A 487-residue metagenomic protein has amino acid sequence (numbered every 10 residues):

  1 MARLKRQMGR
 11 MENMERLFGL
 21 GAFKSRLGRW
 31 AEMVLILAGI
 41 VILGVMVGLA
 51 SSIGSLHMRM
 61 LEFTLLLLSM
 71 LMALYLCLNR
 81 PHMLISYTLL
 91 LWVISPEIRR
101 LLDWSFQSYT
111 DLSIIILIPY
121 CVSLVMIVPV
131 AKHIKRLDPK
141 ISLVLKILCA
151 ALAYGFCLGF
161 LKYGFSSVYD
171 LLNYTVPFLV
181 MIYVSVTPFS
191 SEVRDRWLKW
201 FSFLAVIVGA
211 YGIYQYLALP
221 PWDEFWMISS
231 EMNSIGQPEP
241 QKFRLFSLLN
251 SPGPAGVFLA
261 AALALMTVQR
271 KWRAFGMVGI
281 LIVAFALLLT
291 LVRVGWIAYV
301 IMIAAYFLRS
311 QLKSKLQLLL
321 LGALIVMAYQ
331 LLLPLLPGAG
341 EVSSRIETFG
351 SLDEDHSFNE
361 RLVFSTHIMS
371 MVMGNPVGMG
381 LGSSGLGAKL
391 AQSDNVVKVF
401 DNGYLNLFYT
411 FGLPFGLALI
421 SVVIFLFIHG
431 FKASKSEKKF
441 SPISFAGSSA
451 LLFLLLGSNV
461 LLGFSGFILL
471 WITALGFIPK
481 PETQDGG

Functional and structural regions predicted by a protein language model:
E15-L17, R26, A38, L67-L68 (+7 more regions): Hydrophobic alpha-helical segments of polytopic membrane proteins
Y75-T175, S449-L454: N-terminal hydrophobic segments of proteins, predominantly signal-anchor/transmembrane helices of inner/organellar
C77-M83, I127-V144, T267-G279, L312-Q317 (+1 more regions): Membrane-interface helix-loop-helix junctions at transmembrane boundaries of multi-pass membrane enzymes, predominantly
A153-C157, L198-M227, G236-L291, W296-R309: Alpha-helical transmembrane segments of multi-pass inner-membrane proteins
A210, Q215-P220, T290, S310-L352 (+1 more regions): A membrane-periplasm/extracellular boundary helix in multi-pass inner-membrane enzymes that assemble envelope glycans
I303-A304, L308, L316, L320 (+1 more regions): Hydrophobic transmembrane alpha-helices and their immediate junctions
P337-F411, G430-K435: Long extracytoplasmic/lumenal interhelical loops at the membrane interface of multi-pass membrane proteins
I443-L455, N459-G487: Transmembrane alpha-helices of multi-pass inner-membrane enzymes
